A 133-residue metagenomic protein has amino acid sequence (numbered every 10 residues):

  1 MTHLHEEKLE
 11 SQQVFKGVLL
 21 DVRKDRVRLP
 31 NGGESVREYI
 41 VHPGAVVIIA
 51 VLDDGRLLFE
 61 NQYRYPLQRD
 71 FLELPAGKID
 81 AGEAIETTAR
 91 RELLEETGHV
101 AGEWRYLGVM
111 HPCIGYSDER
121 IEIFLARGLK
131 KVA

Functional and structural regions predicted by a protein language model:
M1-Q12: A short, amphipathic edge element
T2-H3, R37-I40, V46-R91, L129-A133: Conserved Nudix-box catalytic region and its N-terminal flanking loop in Nudix hydrolases and closely related
E7, V100-L107: A short coil-to-beta-strand element that immediately follows conserved catalytic motifs
E10-Q13, V109-C113: Short, solvent-exposed loop/turn elements at beta->coil junctions and helix N-caps that rim active or binding pockets
E10-V47, D53: Acidic, metal-coordinating catalytic segment for phosphate/diphosphate chemistry, firing primarily on the Nudix
R26-N31, C113-A133: Active-site-adjacent beta-strand/loop module that shapes the phosphate/pyrophosphate-binding cleft
E83-T88, E96-E103: Beta-rich strand-turn-strand
